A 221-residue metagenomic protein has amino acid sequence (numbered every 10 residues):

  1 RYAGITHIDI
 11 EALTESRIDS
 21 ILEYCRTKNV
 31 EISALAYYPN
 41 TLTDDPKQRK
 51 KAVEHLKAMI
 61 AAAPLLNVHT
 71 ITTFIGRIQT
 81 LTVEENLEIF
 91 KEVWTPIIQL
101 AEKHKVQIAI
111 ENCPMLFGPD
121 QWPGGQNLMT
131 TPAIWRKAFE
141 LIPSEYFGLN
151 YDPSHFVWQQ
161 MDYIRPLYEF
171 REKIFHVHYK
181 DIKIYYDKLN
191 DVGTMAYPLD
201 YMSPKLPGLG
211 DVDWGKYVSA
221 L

Functional and structural regions predicted by a protein language model:
R1-H69, E84-T95, E102, E140 (+6 more regions): N-terminal pre-domain/capping segments
G4-I5, N40-L42, I78-T80, M115-F117 (+1 more regions): Conserved radical SAM core fold
L35, E92-L206, D211: Acidic/histidine-rich catalytic cores of soluble enzymes
N40, T80, W158, V212-W214: Short, electropositive, low-hydrophobicity segments enriched in small/polar residues
A63-E84, H104-P119: Active-site groove signature of glycoside hydrolases
